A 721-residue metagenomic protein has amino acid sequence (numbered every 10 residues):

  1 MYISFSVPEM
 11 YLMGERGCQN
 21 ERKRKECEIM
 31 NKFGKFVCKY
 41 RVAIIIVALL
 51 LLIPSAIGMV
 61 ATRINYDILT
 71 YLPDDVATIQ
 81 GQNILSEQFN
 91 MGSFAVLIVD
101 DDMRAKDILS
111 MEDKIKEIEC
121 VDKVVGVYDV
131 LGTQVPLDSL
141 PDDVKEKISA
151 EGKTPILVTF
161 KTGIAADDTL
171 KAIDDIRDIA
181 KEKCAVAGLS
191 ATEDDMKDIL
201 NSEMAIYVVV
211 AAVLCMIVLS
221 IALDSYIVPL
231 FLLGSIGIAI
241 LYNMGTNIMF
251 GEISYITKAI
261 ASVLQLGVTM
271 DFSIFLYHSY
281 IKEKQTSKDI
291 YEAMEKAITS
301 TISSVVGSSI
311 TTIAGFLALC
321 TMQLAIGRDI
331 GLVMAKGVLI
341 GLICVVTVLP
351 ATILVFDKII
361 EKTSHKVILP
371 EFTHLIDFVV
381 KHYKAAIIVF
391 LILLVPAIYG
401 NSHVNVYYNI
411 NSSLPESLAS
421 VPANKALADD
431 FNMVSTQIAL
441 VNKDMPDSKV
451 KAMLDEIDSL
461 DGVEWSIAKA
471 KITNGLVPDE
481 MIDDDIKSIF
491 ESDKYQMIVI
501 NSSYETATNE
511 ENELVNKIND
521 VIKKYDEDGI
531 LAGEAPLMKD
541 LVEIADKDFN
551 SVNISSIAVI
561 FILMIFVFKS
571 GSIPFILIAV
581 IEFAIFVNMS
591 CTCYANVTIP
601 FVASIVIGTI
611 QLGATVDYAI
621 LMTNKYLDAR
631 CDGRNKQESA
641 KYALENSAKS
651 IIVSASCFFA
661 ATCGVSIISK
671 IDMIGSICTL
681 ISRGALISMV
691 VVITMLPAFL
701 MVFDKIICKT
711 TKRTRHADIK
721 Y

Functional and structural regions predicted by a protein language model:
M1-I64, T70, I164-Y408, K523-Y721: Membrane-embedded transmembrane helical bundles of large multi-pass transporters/channels
D74-A95, V99-E193, N405-I573, A579-T598: Structured non-transmembrane domains adjacent to transmembrane bundles in polytopic membrane proteins
